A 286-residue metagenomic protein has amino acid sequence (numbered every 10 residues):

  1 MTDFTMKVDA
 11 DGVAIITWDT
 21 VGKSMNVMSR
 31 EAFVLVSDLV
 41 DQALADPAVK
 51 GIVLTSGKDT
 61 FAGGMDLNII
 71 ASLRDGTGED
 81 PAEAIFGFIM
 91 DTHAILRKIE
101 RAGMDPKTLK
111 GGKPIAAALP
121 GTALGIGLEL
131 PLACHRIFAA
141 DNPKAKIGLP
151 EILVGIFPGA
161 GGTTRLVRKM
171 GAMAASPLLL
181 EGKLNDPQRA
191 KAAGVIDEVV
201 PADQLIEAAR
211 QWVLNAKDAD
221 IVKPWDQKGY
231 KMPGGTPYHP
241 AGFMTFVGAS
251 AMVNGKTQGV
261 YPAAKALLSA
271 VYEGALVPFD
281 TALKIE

Functional and structural regions predicted by a protein language model:
M1-T55, E79: Conserved CoA-thioester-binding segment of acyl-CoA-metabolizing enzymes
V13, R30-V34, L39-V40, A174-S176 (+4 more regions): Intrinsically disordered, low-complexity segments enriched in small/flexible residues
L54, D66, L130-P131, A190: Hydrophobic/aromatic residues within transmembrane alpha-helices of multi-pass small-molecule transporters
S56-I95, A123, L153-G155: Glycine- (often His-adjacent) and acidic-residue-rich active-site loop that binds/positions the CoA thioester
I99-V154, P158, L178: Glycine-rich beta-to-alpha active-site loop
H135, I196-D197: Receiver (REC) domain switch/active-site residues of two-component response regulators
G162-M173: Hydrophobic, secondary-structure "cap" segments at the distal end of domains
